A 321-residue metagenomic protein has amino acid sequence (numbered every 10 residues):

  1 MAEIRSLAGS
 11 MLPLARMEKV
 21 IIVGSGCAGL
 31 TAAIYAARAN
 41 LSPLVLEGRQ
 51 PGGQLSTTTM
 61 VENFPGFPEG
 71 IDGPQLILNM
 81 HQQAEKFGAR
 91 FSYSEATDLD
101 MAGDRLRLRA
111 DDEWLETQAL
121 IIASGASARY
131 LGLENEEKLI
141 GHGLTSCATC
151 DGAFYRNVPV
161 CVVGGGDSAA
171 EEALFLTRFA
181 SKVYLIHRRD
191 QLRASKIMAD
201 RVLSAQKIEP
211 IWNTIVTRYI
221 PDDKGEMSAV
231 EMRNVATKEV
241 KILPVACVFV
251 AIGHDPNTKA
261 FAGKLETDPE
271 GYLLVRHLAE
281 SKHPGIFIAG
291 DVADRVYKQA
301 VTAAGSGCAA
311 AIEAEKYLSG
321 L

Functional and structural regions predicted by a protein language model:
M1-V20, L78: Extreme N-terminal leader/targeting segments of oxidoreductases
I4, A126-F179, L274-R276: Glycine-rich dinucleotide-binding loop and its adjacent helix/turn
M17-K19, Y93-S94, R156-V158, N213 (+2 more regions): Phosphate-coordination loops involved in phosphoryl transfer and adenosine-cofactor binding
E18-F87, V158, S168-K196, D268: Beta1-alpha1 glycine-rich phosphate/pyrophosphate-binding loop at the start of Rossmann-like nucleotide-binding domains
G24-G29, G125, G164-G166, G290: Conserved phosphate-binding and hydrolysis motifs of nucleotide-dependent enzymes
A84-G103, R107-A110, W114-L115, R178-R276 (+1 more regions): A Rossmann-like FAD-binding core segment of flavoenzymes
G132, K138-F154, A251-T302, S306 (+1 more regions): FAD-site-proximal beta/loop scaffold in flavoenzymes
